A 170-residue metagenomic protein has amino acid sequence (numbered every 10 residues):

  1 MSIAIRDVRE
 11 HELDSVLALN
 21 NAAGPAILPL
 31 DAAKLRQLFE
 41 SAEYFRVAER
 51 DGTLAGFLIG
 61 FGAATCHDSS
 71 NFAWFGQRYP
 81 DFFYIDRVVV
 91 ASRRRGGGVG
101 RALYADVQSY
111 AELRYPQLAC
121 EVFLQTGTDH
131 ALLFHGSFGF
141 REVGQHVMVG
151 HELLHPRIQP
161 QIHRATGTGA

Functional and structural regions predicted by a protein language model:
S2-V16: A short beta-loop-alpha structural element at the N-terminal edge of CoA-dependent acyl/N-acetyltransferase catalytic
P25-D51: Active-site rim helix/loop that mediates acceptor-substrate recognition in acyltransferases
I59-R87: Conserved acyl-donor/pantetheine-binding loop and adjacent beta-alpha core of acyl/acetyltransferases and related
Q77, Q145-A170: C-terminal "cap" of GNAT-fold acetyltransferases
D86-R95, F123-Q125: A short, internal acetyl-CoA/4′-phosphopantetheine-binding micro-motif in the GNAT/acyltransferase core
V90, G96-S109, S137: Conserved acetyl-CoA-binding loop-helix of GNAT-fold acetyltransferases
R101, L124-G144: Conserved active-site alpha-helix within GNAT-family acetyltransferase domains
A111-L124: Conserved GNAT acetyl-CoA-binding A-motif
